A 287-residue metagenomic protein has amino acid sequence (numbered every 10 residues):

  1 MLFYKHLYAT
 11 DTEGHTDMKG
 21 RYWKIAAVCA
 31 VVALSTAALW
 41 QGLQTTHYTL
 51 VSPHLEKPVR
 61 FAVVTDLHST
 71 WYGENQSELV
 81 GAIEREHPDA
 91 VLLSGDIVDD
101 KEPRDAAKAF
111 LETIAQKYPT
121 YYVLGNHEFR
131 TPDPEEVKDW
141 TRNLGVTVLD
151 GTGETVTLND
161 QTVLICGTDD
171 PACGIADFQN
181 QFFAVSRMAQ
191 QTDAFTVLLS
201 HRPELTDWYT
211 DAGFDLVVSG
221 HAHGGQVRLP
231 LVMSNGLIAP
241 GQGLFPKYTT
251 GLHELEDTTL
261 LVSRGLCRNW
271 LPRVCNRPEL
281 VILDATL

Functional and structural regions predicted by a protein language model:
M1-L55: N-terminal membrane-anchoring alpha-helices
T46-S52, R187-L199, P203, T250-G251 (+3 more regions): Extended recognition/assembly regions associated with phosphoester-bond processing machinery
V51-A62, V146, E154-C166, D193 (+1 more regions): Beta-strand-turn-beta hairpins that frame and shape the catalytic cleft of phosphate-ester-processing enzymes
K57-T152: Membrane-embedded segments
V59, A90, V163, F195-V197 (+1 more regions): Structural motif
H68, V98, H127-E128, G153-E154 (+4 more regions): Catalytic metal-binding/acid-base residues of hydrolase active sites
D139, N143-V146, L158-L199, T206-D207 (+1 more regions): Binuclear metal-dependent hydrolase catalytic cores centered on His/Asp/Glu-rich metal-binding motifs
P203-V281: Conserved beta-sheet core of the metallophosphoesterase superfamily
